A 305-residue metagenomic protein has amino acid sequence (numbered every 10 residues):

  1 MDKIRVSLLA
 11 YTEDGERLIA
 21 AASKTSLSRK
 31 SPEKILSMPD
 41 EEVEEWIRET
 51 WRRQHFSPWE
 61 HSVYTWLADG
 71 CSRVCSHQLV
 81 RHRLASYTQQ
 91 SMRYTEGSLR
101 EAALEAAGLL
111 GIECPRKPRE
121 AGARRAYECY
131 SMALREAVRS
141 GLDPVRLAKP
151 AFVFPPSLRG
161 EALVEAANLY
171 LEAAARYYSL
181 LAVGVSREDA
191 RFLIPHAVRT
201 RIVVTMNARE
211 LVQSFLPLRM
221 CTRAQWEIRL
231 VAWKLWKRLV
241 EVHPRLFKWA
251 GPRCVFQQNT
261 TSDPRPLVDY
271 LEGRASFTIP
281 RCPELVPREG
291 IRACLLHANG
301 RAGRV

Functional and structural regions predicted by a protein language model:
M1-V305: Family-specific signature for flavin-dependent thymidylate synthase
